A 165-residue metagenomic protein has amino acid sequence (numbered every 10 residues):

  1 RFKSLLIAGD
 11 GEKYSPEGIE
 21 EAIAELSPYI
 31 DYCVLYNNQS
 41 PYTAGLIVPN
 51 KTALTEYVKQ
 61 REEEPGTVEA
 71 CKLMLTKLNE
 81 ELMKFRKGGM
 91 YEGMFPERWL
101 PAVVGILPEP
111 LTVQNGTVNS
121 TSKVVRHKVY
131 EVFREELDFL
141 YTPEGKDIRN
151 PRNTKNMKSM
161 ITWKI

Functional and structural regions predicted by a protein language model:
R1-W99: AMP-binding/adenylate-forming catalytic core of the ANL superfamily
L6, I30-Y36, P41, K84-I165: Conserved C-terminal "lid"/linker of ANL adenylate-forming enzymes
